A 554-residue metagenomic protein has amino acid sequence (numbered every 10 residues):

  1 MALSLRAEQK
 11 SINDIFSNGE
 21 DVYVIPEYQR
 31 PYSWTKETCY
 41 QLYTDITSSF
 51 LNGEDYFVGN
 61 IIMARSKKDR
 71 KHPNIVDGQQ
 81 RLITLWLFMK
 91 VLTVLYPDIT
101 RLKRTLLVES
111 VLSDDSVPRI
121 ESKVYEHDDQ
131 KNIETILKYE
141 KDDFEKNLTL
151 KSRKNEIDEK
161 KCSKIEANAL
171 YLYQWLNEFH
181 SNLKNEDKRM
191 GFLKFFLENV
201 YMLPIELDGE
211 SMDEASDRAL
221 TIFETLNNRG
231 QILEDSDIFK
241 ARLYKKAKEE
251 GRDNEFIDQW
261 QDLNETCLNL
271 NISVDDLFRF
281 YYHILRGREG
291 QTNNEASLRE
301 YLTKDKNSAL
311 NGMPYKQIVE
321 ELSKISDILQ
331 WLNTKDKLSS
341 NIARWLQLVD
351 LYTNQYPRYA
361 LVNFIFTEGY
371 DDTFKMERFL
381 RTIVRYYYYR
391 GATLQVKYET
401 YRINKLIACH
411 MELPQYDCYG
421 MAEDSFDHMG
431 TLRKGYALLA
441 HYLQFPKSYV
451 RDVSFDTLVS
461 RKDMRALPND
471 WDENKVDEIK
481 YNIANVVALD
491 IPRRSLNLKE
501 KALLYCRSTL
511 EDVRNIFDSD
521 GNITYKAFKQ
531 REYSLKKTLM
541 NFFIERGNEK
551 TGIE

Functional and structural regions predicted by a protein language model:
A2-L285, E500-E554: Glycine- and hydrophobic-rich flexible loops that cap the catalytic core of alpha/beta enzyme folds
T44-K71, Y389-D518, N522-E532, E554: Betabetaalpha-Me/HNH-type nuclease active-site subdomain
N74-R81, F192-L197, S211-R218, R252 (+6 more regions): Secondary-structure capping and boundary motifs in well-ordered enzyme cores
N199-M202, E206-D208, T225-N228, I232-P446 (+2 more regions): A cross-family structural signal marking well-folded subdomains
